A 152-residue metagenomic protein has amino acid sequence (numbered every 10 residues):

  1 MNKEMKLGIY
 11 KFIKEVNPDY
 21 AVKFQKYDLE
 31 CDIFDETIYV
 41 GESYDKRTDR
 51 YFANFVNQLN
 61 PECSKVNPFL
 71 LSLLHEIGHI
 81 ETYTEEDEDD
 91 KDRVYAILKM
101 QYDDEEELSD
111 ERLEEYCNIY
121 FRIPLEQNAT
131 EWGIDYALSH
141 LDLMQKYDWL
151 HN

Functional and structural regions predicted by a protein language model:
N2-Y20: Zn2+-dependent metallopeptidase catalytic core
K3, L7, N67-L71, H75 (+1 more regions): A structural signal for well-ordered alpha-helical segments within the folded catalytic domains of diverse enzymes
D19-F24, L150-N152: C-terminal or late-domain output modules
Q25-N67, I77-T84: Active-site scaffold of zinc-dependent metalloenzymes
L59-L71, Y116-P124: Glycine-rich, flexible loop segments associated with nucleotide phosphate handling
I77-D103: Mid-chain, well-packed structural core segment of small domains
R93-N152: Metalloprotease/metallohydrolase-associated module, dominated by Zn2+-dependent proteases
